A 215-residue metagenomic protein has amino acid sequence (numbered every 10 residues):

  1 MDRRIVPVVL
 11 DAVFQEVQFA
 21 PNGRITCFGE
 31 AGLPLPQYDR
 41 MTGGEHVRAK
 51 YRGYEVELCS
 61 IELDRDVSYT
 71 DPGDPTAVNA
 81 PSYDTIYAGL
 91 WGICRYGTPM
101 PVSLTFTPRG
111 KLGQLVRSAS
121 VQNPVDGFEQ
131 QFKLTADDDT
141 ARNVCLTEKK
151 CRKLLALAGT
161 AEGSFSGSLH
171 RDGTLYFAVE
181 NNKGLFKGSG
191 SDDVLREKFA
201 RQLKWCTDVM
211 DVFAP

Functional and structural regions predicted by a protein language model:
D2-R3: Membrane-proximal amphipathic alpha-helices that sit immediately adjacent to an N-terminal transmembrane/signal-anchor
P7, D11-D64, Y69-P215: Charged, low-complexity intrinsically disordered regions
